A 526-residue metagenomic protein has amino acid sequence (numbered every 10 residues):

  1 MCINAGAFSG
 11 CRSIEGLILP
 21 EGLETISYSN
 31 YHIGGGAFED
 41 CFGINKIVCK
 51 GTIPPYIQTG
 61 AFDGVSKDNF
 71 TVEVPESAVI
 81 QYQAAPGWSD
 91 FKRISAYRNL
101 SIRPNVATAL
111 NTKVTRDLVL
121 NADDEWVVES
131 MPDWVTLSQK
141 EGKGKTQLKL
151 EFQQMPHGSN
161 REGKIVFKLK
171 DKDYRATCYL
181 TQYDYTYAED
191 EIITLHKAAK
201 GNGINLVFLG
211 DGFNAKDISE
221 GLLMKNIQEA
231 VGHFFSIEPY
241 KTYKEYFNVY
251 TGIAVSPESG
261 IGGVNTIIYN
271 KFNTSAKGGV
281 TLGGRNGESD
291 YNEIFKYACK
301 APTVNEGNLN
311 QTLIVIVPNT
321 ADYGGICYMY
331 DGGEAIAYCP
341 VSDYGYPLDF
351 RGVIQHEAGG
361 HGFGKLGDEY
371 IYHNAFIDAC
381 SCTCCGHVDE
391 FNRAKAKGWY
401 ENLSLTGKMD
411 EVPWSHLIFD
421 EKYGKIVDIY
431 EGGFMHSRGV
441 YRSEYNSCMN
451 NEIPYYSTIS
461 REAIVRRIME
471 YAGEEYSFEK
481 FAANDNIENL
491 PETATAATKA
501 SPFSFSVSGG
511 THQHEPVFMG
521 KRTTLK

Functional and structural regions predicted by a protein language model:
M1-C2, C11-S29, D40-Y56, K67-A78 (+1 more regions): Structural signature of tandem-repeat unit edges
N4-A7, G34-A37, A61: Consensus positions within tandem repeat domains that build extended binding/scaffold surfaces
N99-I102, N121-K149: Surface-exposed binding patches on compact interaction domains or structured appendages
Q147-E162: Extracellular/luminal low-complexity segments enriched in Ser/Thr/Pro
S159-D171: A short beta-strand micro-motif common to beta-rich folds, especially ectodomain repeats
Y185-N305, F481, N486, P491-T495 (+1 more regions): Propeptide-to-catalytic entry region of secreted or membrane-anchored zinc metalloproteases
S219-L222, G333-A358: Short pre-active-site segment immediately N-terminal to the catalytic Zn-binding motif
G367-K526: Replace "(M1/M4/M9/M12/WLM)" with "(e.g., M1/M4/M8/M9/M12/M26/WLM)" and add "not limited to" to clarify scope
